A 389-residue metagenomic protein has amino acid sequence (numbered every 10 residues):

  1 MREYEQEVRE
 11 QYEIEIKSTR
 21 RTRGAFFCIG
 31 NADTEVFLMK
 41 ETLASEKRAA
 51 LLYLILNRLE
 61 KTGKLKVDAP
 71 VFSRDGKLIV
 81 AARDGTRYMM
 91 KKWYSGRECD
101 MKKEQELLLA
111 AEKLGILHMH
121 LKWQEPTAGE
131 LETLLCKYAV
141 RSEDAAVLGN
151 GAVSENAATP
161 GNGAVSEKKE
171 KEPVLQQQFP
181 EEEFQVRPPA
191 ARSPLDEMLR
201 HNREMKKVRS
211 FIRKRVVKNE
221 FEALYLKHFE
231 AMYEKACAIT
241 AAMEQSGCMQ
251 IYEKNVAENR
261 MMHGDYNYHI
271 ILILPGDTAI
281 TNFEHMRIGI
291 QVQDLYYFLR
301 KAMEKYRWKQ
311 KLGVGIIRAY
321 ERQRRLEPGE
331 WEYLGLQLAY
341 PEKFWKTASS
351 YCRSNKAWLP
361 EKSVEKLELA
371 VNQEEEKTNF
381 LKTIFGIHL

Functional and structural regions predicted by a protein language model:
V8-F27: ATP-binding glycine-rich phosphate-binding loop
C28, P70, A241-V292: Active-site acidic catalytic loop and adjacent metal/ATP-binding pocket of ATP-dependent phosphoryl transfer enzymes
V36-L51, I55, L59-Y138, E167-Q185: ATP-binding pocket architecture of kinase catalytic cores
Y88-D100, S210-F211, F344-W358: A glycine-centered beta->alpha junction motif in the catalytic cores of kinase/phosphotransferase enzymes
G129-D144, G149-N150, K168-M261: ATP-dependent phospho-/nucleotidyl transfer catalytic cores
A146-S166: Long, intrinsically disordered low-complexity tandem-repeat segments
R203-K206, W345-L389: ATP/Mg2+ or Mg2+-diphosphate-binding catalytic cores that bind nucleotide phosphates or diphosphates via glycine-rich
V292-R325, L338-W358: Active-site activation/catalytic loop segments of kinase-like enzymes and analogous catalytic loops in related
